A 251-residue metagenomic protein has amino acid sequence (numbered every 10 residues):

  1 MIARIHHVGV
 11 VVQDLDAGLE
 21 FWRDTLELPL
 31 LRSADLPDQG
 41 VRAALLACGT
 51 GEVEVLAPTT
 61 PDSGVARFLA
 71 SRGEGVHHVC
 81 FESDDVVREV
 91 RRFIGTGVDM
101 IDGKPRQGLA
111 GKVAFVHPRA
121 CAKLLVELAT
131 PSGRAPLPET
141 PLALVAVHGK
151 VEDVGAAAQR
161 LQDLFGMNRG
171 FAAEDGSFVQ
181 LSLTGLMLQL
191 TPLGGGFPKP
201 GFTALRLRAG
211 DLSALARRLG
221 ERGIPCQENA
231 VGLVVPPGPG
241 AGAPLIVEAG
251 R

Functional and structural regions predicted by a protein language model:
M1-G9, L15-A47, E52-P58: An N-terminus-focused feature that recognizes amino-terminal "leader" regions
M1-L19, E74-S83, A129-A158, F202-L205: N-terminal beta-strand motif that seeds the catalytic metal site of vicinal oxygen chelate
D16-P29, E89-T96, D153-R169: Amphipathic alpha-helical segments
P29-L36, P105, R169-A173: Conserved catalytic-core motifs of GNAT/GCN5-like acyltransferases
E54-P58, C80-D84, R92, V98 (+3 more regions): A structural feature that tracks compact, well-ordered secondary-structure segments with a strong bias toward
V90-A143, V179-Q189, S213-R251: Vicinal oxygen chelate
T140-L190: A mid-sequence, solvent-exposed acidic-amphipathic segment
A172-R206, G210-A216: Intrinsically disordered, low-complexity segments enriched in Gly and acidic/Ser/Thr residues that form flexible
